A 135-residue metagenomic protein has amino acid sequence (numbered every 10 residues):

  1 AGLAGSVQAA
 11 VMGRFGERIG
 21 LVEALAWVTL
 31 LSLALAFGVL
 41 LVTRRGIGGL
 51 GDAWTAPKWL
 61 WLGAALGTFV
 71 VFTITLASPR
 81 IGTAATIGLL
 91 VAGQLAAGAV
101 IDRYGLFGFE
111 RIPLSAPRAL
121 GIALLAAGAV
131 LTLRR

Functional and structural regions predicted by a protein language model:
A1-G2, V28-T29, W59-G67, T86-L95: Alpha-helical transmembrane segments of multi-pass membrane proteins, especially transporters and channels
A1-R18, F69, T73: Glycine-/small-residue-enriched transmembrane alpha-helix faces in small-molecule transporters and effluxers
L3-A4, A34, A65, I81 (+2 more regions): Hydrophobic/aromatic residues within the transmembrane alpha-helices of Major Facilitator Superfamily
G16-A34: Loop-to-helix transition at the N-terminal end of transmembrane alpha-helices
E17, L33-L60, I81, Y104-A116 (+1 more regions): Membrane-interface interhelical linkers
E17-V22, T73-A92: Structural motif at transmembrane-helix junctions in multi-pass transporters
A24, A77, Y104-L106: Hydrophobic/aromatic residues within transmembrane alpha-helices of multi-pass small-molecule transporters
L31-L35, L89-Y104, A123: Alpha-helical transmembrane segments of compact multi-pass small-molecule transporters, enriched in specific families
